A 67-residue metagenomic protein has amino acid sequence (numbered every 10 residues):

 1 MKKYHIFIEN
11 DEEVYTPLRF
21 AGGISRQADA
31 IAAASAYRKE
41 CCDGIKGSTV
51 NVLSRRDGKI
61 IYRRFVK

Functional and structural regions predicted by a protein language model:
M1, P17, I24, A36 (+2 more regions): Intrinsically disordered, low-complexity sequence elements enriched in Ser/Thr/Gly/Pro
M1-R19: Short aromatic-glycine-(Arg/Gly/Cys) micro-motifs in beta-strand/loop hairpins
Y4, F20-I24, S48, K67: Low-complexity, Ser/Thr/Pro-rich intrinsically disordered linker/stalk segments at domain junctions
Y4-I6, A30, A34, V50-V52: Hydrophobic beta-strand residues in large extracellular and virion-surface proteins
E9, S25, A32, K46 (+1 more regions): Residues marking helix boundaries in flexible regions
N10-E12, A28, S35, R56 (+1 more regions): N-terminal regions of proteins, emphasizing targeting and processing segments when present
E13-A32: A short, exposed loop/beta-hairpin motif centered on an aromatic-Gly-Thr core
R38-K67: Short, mixed-charge low-complexity intrinsically disordered segments
